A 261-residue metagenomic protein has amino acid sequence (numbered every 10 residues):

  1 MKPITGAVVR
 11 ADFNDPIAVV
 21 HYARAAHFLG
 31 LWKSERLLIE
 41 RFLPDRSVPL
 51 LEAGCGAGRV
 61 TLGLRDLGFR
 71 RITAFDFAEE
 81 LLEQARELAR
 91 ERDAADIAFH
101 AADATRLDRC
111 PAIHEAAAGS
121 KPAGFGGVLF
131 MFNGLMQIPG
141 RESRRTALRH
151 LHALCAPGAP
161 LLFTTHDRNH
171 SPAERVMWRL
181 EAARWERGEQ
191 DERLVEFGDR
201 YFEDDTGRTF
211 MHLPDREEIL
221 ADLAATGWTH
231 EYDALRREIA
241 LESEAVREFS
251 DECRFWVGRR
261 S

Functional and structural regions predicted by a protein language model:
M1-D45, G63: Conserved class I S-adenosyl-L-methionine
G54-G56: Class I SAM-dependent methyltransferase "Motif I" SAM/SAH-binding loop
T61-L107: Class I SAM-dependent methyltransferase SAM/SAH-binding core
C110-G127: A short acidic, Gly/Pro-enriched loop at the edge of an enzyme's catalytic core that lines a small-molecule cofactor
G126-E142: A short SAM/SAH-binding and catalytic strip from SAM-dependent methyltransferases
R145-P157: A short glycine-rich, Lys/Arg-flanked "PGG" loop and its adjoining helix->strand segment in the class I
L162-D222, Y232-A240: SAM-dependent methyltransferase
E244-S261: Core SAM-dependent methyltransferase catalytic element
